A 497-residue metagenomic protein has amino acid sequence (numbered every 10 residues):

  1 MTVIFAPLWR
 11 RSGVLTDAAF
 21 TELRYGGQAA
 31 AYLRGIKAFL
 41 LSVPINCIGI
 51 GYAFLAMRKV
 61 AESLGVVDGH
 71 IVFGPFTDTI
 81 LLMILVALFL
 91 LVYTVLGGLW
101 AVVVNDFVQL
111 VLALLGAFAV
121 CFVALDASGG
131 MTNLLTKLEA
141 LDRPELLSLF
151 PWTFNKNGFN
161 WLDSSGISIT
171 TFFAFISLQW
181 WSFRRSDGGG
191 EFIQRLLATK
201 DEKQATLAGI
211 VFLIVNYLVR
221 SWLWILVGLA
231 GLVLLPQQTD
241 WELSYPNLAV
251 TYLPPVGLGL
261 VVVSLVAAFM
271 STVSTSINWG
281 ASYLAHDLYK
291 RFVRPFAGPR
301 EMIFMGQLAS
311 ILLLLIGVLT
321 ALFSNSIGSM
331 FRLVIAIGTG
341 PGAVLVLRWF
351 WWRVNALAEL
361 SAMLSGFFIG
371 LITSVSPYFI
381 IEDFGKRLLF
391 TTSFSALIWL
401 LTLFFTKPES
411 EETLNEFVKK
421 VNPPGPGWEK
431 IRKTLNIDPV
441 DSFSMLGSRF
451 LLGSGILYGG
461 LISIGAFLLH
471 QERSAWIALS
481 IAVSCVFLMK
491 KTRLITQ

Functional and structural regions predicted by a protein language model:
M1-Q497: Membrane-embedded helix-loop-helix hairpins and adjacent transmembrane boundary segments in multi-pass transporters
